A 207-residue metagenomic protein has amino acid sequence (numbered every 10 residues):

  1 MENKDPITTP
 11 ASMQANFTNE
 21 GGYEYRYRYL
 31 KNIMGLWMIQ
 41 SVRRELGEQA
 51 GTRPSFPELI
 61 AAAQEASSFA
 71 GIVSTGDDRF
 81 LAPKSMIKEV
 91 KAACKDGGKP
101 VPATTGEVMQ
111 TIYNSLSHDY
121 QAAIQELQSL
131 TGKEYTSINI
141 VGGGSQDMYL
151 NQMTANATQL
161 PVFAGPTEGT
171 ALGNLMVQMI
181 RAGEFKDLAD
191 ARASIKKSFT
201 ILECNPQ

Functional and structural regions predicted by a protein language model:
M1-G132, S137, Q146-T170, Q178-P206: Active-site core segments that coordinate phosphate-bearing ligands/cofactors across diverse enzyme families
G143: Glycine-rich Rossmann-fold phosphate-binding loop(s) that bind the pyrophosphate of adenine dinucleotide cofactors
